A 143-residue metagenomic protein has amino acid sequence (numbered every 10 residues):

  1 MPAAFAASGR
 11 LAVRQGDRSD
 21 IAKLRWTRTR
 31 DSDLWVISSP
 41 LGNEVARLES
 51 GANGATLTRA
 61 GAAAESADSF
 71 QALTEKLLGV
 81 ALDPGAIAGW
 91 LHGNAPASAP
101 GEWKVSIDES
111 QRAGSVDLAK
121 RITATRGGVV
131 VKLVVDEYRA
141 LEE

Functional and structural regions predicted by a protein language model:
M1-D17: A short, Trp-centered hydrophobic/proline-enriched beta-strand micro-motif
A6-S8, S19, K23, T27 (+4 more regions): Beta-strand-dominated lipid-handling architectures at cellular/organellar boundaries
G9-V13, W35-S38, K120-R126: Short beta-strand segments that buttress and anchor functional surface loops
D17, L41, A60-A62, P100-E102 (+1 more regions): Glycine-centered tight beta-turn/hairpin loop motif at sheet-sheet or coil-to-beta transitions
T27, G51-N53, D68-T74, S110-R112 (+1 more regions): A short, sequence-level motif marking secondary-structure junctions
S32-D83: An acidic-aromatic
H92-E143: Gly/Pro-enriched, hydrophobic low-complexity segments that function as extracytoplasmic propeptides/linkers
